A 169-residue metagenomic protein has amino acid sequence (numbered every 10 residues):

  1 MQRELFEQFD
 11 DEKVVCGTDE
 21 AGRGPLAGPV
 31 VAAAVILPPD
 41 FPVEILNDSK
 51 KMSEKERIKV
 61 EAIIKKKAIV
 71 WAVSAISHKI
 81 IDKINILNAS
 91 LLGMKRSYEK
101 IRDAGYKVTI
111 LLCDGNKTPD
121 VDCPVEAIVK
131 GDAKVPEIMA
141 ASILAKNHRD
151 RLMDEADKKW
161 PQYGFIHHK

Functional and structural regions predicted by a protein language model:
M1-K169: RNase H-like, Mg2+-dependent phosphodiesterase core, and more generally RNA phosphate-backbone-engaging helix-loop
